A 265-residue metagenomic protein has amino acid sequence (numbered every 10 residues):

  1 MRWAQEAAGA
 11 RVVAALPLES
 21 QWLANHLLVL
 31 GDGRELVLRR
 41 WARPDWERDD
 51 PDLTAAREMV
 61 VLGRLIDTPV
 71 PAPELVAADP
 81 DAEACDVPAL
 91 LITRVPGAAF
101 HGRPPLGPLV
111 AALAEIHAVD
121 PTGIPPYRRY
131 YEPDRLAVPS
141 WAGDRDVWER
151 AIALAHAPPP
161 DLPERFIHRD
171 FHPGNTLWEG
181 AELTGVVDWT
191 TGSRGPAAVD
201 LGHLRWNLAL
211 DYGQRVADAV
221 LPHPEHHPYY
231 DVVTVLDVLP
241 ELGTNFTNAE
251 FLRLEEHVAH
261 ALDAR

Functional and structural regions predicted by a protein language model:
M1-A10: Juxta-kinase regulatory segment immediately upstream of eukaryotic protein kinase catalytic domains
A10-P17: Short secondary-structure junctions
E19-V29, L36-L38, L75, A153-V199: Active-site acidic catalytic loop and adjacent metal/ATP-binding pocket of ATP-dependent phosphoryl transfer enzymes
L23, S193-P196, G202-R265: Helix-rich C-terminal or lid/interface subdomains of diverse kinases
E35-V87, H101-A112: A conserved alpha-helical element in kinase catalytic cores
A55, L106-L109, W148, V232 (+2 more regions): Hydrophobic packing residues in well-ordered alpha-helices of helical domains and bundles
L65, R94, N207: Conserved catalytic core of Hanks-type protein kinase domains
P73-A153, P159-E164, T191-G195: A cross-family kinase active-site recognition segment
